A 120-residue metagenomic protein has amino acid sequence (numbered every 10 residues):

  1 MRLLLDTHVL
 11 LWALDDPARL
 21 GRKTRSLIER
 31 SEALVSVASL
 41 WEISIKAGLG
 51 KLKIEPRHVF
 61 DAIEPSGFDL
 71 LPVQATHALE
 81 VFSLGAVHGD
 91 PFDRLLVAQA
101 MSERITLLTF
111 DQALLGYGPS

Functional and structural regions predicted by a protein language model:
M1-V35, L49-D61, E103, Q112-G116: Short, well-structured N-terminal submotif of metal-dependent ribonuclease cores
I43: Phosphate/NTP-binding elements of NTP-utilizing enzymes
E55-F60, P65-L115: Active-site neighborhoods of divalent-metal-dependent phosphate/nucleic-acid chemistry enzymes
G118-S120: Active-site regions of enzymes building and remodeling cell-envelope glycoconjugates
